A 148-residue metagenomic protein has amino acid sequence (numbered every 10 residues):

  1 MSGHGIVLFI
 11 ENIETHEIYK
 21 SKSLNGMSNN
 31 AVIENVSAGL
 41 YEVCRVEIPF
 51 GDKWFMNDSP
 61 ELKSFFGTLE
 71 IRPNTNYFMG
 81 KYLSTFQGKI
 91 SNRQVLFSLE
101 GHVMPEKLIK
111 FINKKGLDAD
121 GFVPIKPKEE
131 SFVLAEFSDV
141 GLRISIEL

Functional and structural regions predicted by a protein language model:
M1-I18, E47-L148: Primarily secretory-pathway and cell-envelope proteins
E11-N35: Tryptophan-paired
G26, V36-A38, P60, R72: Surface-exposed coil/turn segments at beta-strand junctions on protein surfaces, enriched
S28-E42, V46-F50: Short Pro-Gly-centered beta-turn/loop motif in secreted/extracellular proteins
